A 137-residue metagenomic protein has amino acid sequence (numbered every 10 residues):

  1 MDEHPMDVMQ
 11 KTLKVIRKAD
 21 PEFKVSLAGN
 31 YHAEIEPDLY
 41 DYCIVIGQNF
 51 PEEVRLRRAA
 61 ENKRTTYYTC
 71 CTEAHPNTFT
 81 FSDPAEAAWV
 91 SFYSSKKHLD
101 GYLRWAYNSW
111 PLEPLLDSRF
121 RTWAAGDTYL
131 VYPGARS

Functional and structural regions predicted by a protein language model:
M1-L116: Catalytic-core regions of glycoside hydrolase
S109-W110, P114-S137: Predominantly late transmembrane helices and immediately cytosolic-facing juxtamembrane segments
